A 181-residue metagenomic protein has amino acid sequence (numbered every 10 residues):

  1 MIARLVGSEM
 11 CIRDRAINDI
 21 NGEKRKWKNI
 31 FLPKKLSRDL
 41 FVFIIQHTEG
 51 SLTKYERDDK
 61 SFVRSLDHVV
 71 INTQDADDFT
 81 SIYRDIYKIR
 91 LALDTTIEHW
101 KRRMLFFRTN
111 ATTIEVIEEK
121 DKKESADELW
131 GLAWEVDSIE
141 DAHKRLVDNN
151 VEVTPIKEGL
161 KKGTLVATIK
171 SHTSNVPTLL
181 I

Functional and structural regions predicted by a protein language model:
M1-R4, F43-T80, L129-L132: N-terminal beta-strand motif that seeds the catalytic metal site of vicinal oxygen chelate
I2-G7, C11-I12: Single conserved hydrophobic/aromatic residue that forms the stacking wall/gate of nucleotide- or nucleobase-binding
I12-W27, R64, I71-T113, D141 (+2 more regions): Core segments of cupin and vicinal oxygen chelate
R13-D59: Conserved acyl-donor/pantetheine-binding loop and adjacent beta-alpha core of acyl/acetyltransferases and related
N21-K35, M104, I114-D121, V153: Intrinsic, low-complexity N-terminal interaction/targeting segments
L32-K35, H47, F107-N110, I169-T173: Active-site beta-strand termini and strand-to-loop segments that position acidic
I114-I181: C-terminal functional regions that serve as terminal interaction/effector modules
